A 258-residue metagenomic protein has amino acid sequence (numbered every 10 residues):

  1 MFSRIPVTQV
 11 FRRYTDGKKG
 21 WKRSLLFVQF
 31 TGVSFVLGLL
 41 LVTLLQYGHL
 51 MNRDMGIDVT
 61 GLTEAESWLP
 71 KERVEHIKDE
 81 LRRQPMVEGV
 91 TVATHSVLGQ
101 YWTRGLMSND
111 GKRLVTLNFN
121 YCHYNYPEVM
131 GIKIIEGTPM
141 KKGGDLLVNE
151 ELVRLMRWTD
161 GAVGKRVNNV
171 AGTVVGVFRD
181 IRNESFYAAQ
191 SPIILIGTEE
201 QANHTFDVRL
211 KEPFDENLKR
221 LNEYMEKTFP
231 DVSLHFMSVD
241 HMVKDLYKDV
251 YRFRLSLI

Functional and structural regions predicted by a protein language model:
M1-W68: Alpha-helical transmembrane segments of integral membrane proteins
R23-F27, G32, K248-I258: Internal alpha-helical transmembrane segments of multi-pass membrane proteins, especially GPCRs
G38-G48, L81-S96: Alpha-helical membrane-embedding segments and immediately adjacent membrane-interface amphipathic helices
A65-S67, F119, G176, V208: Preference for bulky hydrophobic residues occupying beta-strand positions in well-ordered beta-sheet regions
E66-W68, I135, T159, N168 (+2 more regions): A structural detector for beta-sheet-dominated domains
E72-R73, K78-V90, E150-E151, V170-R254: "Rare, low-scoring activations can occur in soluble or secreted enzymes where short amphipathic helices or signal
D79, V87-E199: Short beta-strand boundary microenvironments
